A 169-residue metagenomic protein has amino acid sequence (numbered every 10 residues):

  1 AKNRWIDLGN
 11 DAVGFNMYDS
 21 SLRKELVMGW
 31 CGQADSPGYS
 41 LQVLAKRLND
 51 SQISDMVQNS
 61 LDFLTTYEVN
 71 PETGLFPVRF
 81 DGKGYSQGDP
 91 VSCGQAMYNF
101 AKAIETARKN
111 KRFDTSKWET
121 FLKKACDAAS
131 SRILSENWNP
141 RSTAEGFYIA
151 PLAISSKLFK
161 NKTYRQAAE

Functional and structural regions predicted by a protein language model:
A1-G29, D55-N59, F63-F80, T120-K123: Low-complexity, Ser/Thr/Pro/Gly-enriched N-terminal "stalk/linker" regions
A1-K2, L48-Y67, A107-I133, K160-E169: Extended, well-ordered alpha-helical scaffold segments
L8, Y18-S21, Q42, T66 (+7 more regions): Generic signature of intrinsically disordered, low-complexity segments enriched in small/polar residues
G14-A34, V78-Q95, S130-G146, I154-N161 (+1 more regions): Solvent-exposed loop and edge beta-strand segments that line ligand/cofactor-binding and catalytic clefts
D35, Q58-T65, G88-A101: Hydrophobic, aliphatic-enriched repeat segments that assemble into extended interaction scaffolds in large eukaryotic
D35-S51, Q95-D114, F147-N161: Well-ordered alpha-helical scaffold segments within catalytic/enzyme domains
T65-N70, S86, A150-I154: Eukaryote-specific, cytoplasm-facing alpha-helical/coiled-coil scaffolding segments in long proteins
